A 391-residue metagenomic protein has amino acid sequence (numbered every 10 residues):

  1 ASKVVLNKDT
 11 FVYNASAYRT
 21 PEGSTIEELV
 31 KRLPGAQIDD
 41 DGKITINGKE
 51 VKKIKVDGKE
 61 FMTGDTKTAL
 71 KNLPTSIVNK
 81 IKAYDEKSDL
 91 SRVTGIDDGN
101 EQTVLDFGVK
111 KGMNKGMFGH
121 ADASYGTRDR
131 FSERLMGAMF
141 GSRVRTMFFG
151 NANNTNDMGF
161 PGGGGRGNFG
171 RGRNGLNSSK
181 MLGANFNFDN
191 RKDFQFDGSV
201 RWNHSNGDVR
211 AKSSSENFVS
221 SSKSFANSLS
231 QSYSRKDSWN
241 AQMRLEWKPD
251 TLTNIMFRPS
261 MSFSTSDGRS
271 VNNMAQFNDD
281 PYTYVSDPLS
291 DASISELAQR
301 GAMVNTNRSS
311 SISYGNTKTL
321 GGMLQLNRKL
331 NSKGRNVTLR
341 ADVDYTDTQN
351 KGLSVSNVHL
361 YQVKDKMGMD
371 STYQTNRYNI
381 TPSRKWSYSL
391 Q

Functional and structural regions predicted by a protein language model:
A1-T20, S24-E27, L33, D39-D41 (+3 more regions): Short, acidic, small-residue-rich periplasmic hinge/interaction motif at the N-terminus of Gram-negative outer-membrane
D9-F11, P34, D40-G42, E50-K52 (+5 more regions): Envelope-exposed proteins and targeting segments
G23, E27, T75, F131 (+1 more regions): Amphipathic alpha-helical transducer elements in NTP-driven molecular machines
I46, V56-D57, G141: Structural motif
E50-K55, E60-M62: Short acidic beta-strand-loop surface patches of small beta-rich interaction domains
K59-K87, S142, T146-M147: Short acidic/polar hinge/loop motifs at secondary-structure boundaries that mediate gating or recognition
G64, K87-D129, R143-Q391: Primarily recognizes Gram-negative and organellar outer-membrane beta-barrels
